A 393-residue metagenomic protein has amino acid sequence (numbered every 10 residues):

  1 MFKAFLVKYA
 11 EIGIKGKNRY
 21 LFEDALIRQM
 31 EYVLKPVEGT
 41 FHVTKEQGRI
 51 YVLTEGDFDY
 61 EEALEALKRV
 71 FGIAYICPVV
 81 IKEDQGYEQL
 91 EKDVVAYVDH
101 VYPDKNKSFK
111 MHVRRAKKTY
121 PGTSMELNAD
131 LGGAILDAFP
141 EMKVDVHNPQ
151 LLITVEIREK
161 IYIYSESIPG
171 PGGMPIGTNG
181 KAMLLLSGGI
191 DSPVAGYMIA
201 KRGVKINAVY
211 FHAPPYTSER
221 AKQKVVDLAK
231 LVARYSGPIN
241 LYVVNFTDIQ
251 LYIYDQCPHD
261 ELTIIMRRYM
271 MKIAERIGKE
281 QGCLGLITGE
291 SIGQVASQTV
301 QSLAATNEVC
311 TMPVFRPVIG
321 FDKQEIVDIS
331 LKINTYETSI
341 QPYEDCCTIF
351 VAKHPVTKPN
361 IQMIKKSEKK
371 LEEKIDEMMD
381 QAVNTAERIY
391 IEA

Functional and structural regions predicted by a protein language model:
M1-M183, P193-N240, D248, E308 (+3 more regions): RNA-binding accessory domains that recognize and position tRNA/RNA substrates
G133-I135, G172-N179, Q250-L251, D255-D328 (+2 more regions): Active-site adenylate/phosphate-handling loop in enzymes that bind or generate adenylated species
L184, A208-Y210, V243, T288 (+1 more regions): Structural beta-sheet core signal
G189: Conserved G/P- and acidic residue-centered "switch" motifs that form tight phosphate/ATP-binding loops in soluble
Q294, P342-F350: Small/polar glycine-rich anion-binding or flexible loop at a beta-alpha turn
N334-P342: A short alpha-helix-loop-beta-strand transition element characteristic of N-terminal alpha/beta dinucleotide-binding
